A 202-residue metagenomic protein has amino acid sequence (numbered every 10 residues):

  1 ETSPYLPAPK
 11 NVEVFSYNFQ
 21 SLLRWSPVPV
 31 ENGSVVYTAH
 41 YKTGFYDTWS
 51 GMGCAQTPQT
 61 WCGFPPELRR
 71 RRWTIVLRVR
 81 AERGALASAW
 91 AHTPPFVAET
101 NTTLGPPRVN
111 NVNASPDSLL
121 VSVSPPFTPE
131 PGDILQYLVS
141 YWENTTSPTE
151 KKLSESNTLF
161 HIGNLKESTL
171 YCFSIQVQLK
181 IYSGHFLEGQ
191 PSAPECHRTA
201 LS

Functional and structural regions predicted by a protein language model:
E1-N11, S34-G44, W49: N-terminal Sec-dependent signal peptide, specifically the hydrophobic helical h-region
P4-E13, T102-V112: Proline-enriched interdomain boundary motifs that mark the N-terminal boundary and often initiate the first structured
Y17, M52-T60, T149-N157, E188: Short beta-strand segments within Ig-like beta-sandwich modules, predominantly Fibronectin type-III
Y17, V28, E67-R69, L165-E167 (+1 more regions): Hydrophobic loop/turn residues within beta-sheet-rich immunoglobulin-like superfamily modules
F19-E31, F64, V112-I134: Conserved aromatic anchor
R24-V28, Y37-K42, T74-G84, S122-T128 (+2 more regions): Structural signature of extracellular immunoglobulin-like
T57, W61-W90, F160-H185: Beta-strand-rich modules
G84-L104, K180-S202: Extracellular fibronectin type III
